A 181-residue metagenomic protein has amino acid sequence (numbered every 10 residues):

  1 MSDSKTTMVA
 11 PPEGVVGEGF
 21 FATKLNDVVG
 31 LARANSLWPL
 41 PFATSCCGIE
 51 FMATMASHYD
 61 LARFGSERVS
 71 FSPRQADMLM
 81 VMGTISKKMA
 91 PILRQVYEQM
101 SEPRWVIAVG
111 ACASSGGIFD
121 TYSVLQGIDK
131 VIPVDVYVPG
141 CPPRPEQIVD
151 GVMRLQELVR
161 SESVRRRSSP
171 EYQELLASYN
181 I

Functional and structural regions predicted by a protein language model:
M1-S72, E102-P103, Y122-V124, K130-Y137 (+1 more regions): Iron-sulfur (Fe-S) cluster-binding modules
S2, R63, I85-A90, Q95-E98 (+4 more regions): Metallocofactor- and cofactor-centric catalytic cores in central/energy metabolism, strongly enriched
P73-A76, A90-P91: Contiguous domain-boundary segments centered on the initiation and propagation of an alpha-helix
T84-I85, P142: Short glycine-/small-residue-rich Rossmann-like dinucleotide-binding loops
A90-I92, G117-F119, I148-V149: Short glycine-/acidic-enriched loop or helix-start segments at secondary-structure transitions that form or flank
C112-G116, P145: Short gly/pro/ser/thr-enriched loop/turn and capping motifs at secondary-structure boundaries
